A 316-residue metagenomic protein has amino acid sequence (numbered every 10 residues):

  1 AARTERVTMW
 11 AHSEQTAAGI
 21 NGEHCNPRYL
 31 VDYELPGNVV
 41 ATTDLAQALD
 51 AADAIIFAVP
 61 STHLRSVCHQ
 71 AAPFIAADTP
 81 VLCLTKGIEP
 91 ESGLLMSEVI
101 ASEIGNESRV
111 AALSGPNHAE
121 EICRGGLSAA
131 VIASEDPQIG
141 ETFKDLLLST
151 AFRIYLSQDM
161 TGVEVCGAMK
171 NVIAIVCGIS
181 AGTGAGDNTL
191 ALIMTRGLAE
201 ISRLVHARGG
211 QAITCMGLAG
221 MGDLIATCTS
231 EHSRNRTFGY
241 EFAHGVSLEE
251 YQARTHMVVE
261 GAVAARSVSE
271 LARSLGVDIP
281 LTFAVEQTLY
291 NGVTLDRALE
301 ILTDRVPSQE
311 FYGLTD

Functional and structural regions predicted by a protein language model:
T4-A52, R65, H69, P73 (+1 more regions): Conserved N-terminal Rossmann-fold NAD(P) cofactor-binding segment
V31-V40, N106-R109, T150-F152, V277: A short helix-to-beta-strand connector/capping loop
L35, T42-D50, A54-L127, F143: Rossmann-like NAD(P)(H) cofactor-binding subdomain of soluble oxidoreductases
D50-A51, M169, M221: Alpha-helix C-terminal capping/helix-to-coil transition sites in glycosyltransferase folds
H63, F74, V99, E103-R109 (+1 more regions): Internal alpha-helical scaffold of NAD(P)-dependent oxidoreductase catalytic cores
C83, R109-S114, I154-Q158, I279-L281: General beta-strand structural signal in soluble alpha/beta enzymes
C177-A181, H206-M216, G220-D316: NAD(P)-dependent Rossmann-like dehydrogenase/reductase catalytic/cofactor-binding core
